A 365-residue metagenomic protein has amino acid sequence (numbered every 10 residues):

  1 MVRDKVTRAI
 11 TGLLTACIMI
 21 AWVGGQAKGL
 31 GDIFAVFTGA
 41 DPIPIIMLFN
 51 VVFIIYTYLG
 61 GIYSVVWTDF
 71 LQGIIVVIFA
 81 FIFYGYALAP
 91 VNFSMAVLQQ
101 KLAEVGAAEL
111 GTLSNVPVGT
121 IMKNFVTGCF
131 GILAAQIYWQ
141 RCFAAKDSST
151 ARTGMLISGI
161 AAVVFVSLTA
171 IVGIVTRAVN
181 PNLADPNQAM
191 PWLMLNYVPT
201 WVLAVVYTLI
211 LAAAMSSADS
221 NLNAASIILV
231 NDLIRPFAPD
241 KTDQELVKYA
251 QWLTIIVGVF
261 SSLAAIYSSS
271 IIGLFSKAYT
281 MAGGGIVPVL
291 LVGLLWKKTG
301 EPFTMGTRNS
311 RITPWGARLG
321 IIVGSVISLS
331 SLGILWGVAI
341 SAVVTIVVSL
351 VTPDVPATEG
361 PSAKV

Functional and structural regions predicted by a protein language model:
M1-V365: Membrane-embedded helix-loop-helix hairpins and adjacent transmembrane boundary segments in multi-pass transporters
